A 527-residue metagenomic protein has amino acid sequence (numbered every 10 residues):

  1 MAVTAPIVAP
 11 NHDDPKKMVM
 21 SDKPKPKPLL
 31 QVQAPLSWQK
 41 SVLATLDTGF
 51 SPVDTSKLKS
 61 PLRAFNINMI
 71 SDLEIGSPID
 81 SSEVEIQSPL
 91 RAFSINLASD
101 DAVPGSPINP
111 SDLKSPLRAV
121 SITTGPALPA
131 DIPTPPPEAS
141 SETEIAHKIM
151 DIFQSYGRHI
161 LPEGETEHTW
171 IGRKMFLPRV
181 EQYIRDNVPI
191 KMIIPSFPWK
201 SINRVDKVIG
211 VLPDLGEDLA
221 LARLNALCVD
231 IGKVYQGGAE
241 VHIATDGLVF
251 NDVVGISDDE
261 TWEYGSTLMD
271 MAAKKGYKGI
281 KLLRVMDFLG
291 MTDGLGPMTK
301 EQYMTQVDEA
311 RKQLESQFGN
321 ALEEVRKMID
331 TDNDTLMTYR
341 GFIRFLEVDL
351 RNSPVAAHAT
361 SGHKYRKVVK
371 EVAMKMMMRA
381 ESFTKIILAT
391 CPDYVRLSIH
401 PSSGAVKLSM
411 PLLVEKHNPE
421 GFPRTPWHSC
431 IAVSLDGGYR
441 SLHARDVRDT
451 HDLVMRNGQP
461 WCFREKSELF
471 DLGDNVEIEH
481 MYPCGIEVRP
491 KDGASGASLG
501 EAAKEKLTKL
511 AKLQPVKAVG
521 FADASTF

Functional and structural regions predicted by a protein language model:
M1-P26, V32: PEST-like, low-complexity acidic/proline-rich intrinsically disordered segments, predominantly at protein N-termini
D22, T45-L46, F50, K57 (+5 more regions): Polar/charged low-complexity regions in secreted precursors and cytosolic/nuclear IDRs
P26-L29, P52, P61-L62, M69 (+5 more regions): Intrinsically disordered, low-complexity proline-rich tandem-repeat tracts
P136-L221: N-terminal regions that are enriched for targeting/export leaders and immediately downstream pro/stem segments
N187-K207, H242-N251, L282-G290: Short loop/turn segments at strand-loop or loop-helix junctions that form parts of catalytic or ligand-binding pockets
G216-Q236: Histidine-anchored nucleotide/phosphate-binding helix
G247-D446: A substrate-binding/cap region within the structured catalytic cores of diverse enzymes
L408-L510: Long C-terminal appendages of very large multidomain proteins
